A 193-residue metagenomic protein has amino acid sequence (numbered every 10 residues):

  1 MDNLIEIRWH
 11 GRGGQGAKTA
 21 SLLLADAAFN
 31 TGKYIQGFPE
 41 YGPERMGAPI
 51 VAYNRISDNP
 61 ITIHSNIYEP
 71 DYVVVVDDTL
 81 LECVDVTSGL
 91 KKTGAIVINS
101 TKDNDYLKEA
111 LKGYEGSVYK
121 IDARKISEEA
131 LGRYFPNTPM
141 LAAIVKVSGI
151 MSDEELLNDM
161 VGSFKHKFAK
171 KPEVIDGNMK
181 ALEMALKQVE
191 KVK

Functional and structural regions predicted by a protein language model:
M1-K193: Active-site cofactor/cluster-binding pocket
